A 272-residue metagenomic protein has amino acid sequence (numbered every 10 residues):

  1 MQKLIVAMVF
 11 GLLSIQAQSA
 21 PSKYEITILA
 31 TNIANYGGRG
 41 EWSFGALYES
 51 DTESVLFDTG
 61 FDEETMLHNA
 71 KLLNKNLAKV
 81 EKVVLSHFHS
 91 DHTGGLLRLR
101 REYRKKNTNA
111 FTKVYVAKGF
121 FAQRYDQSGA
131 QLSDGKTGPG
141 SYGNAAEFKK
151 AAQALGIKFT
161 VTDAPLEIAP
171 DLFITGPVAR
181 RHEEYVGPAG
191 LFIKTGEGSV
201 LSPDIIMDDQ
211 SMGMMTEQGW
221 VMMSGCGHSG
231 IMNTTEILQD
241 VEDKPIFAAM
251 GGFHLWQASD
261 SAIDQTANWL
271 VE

Functional and structural regions predicted by a protein language model:
M1-A7: Sec-dependent signal peptide recognition, specifically the positively charged N-region followed immediately by
A7-Q18: Hydrophobic h-region of N-terminal signal peptides that target proteins for export in Gram-negative bacteria
E25-L73, I205-M223: Conserved beta-strand hairpin/beta-sheet module of binuclear metal-dependent hydrolase folds, prominently
E53-K82, K105, L191-T195, I231-M232 (+1 more regions): Pre-active-site segment of Zn-dependent metallo-hydrolases
V80-S90: Metallo-beta-lactamase
V84, T112-A122, F247-G252: Short internal beta-strands
K118-A154: Active-site neighborhood of divalent metal-dependent phosphoester bond hydrolases
A130, T137-G143, A164-E217: Active-site-proximal loop/helix segment associated with metal-binding centers of metalloenzymes
